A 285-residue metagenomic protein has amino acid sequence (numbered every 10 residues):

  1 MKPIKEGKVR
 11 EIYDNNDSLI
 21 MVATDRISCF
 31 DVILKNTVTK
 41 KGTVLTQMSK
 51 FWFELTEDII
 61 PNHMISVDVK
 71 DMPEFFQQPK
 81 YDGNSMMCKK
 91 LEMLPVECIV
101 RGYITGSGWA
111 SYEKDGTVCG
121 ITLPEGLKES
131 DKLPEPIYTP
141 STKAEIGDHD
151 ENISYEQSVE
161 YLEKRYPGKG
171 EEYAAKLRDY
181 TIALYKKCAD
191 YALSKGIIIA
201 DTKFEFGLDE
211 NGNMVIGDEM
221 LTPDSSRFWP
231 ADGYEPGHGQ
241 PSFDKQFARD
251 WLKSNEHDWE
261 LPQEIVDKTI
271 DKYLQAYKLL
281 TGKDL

Functional and structural regions predicted by a protein language model:
M1, Y191-S194, V215: Intrinsically disordered, low-complexity segments enriched in polar/charged residues with Gly/Pro, especially when
M1-E145, H257-L285: Active-site loop/lid in soluble adenylation, ligation, and acyl-transfer enzymes
A23, I27, D31, D71 (+7 more regions): Amphipathic, alpha-helical segments enriched in basic
F30, W109-A110, N211, S225-R227: Intrinsically disordered, low-complexity acidic/polar segments
K90, Y191-A192, G196, F206-L208: Short, conserved, surface-exposed binding loops centered on an aromatic residue
V100, I199-M220: Conserved metal-phosphate-binding beta-hairpin within the catalytic cores of diverse ATP-dependent phosphoryl-transfer
K114-D115, L123-E172, I216, M220-L280: Anionic ligand-binding catalytic core segments
Y166-A200: A long amphipathic alpha-helix within ATP-dependent nucleotide-binding catalytic cores
